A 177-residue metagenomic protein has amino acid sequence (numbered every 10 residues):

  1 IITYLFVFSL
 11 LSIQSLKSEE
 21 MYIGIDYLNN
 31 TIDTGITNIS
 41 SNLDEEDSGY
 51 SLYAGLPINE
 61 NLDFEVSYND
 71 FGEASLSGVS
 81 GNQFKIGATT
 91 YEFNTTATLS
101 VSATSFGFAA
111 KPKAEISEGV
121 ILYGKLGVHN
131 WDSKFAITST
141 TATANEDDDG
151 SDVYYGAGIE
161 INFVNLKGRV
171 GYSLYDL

Functional and structural regions predicted by a protein language model:
I1-E20: Cleavable N-terminal export/targeting peptides
L16-F64, Y68-D70, F106, N130: Short glycine/proline- and aromatic-enriched beta-strand/turn motifs that initiate or cap beta-hairpins
M21, N61-V66, G119-L122, I161-V170: Repeated loop/turn-to-beta-strand initiation elements of outer-membrane beta-barrel proteins
M21, S48-L52, T104-A110, V153-A157 (+1 more regions): Hydrophobic, lipid-facing positions within transmembrane beta-strands of outer-membrane proteins
Y27-D33, S48, E60, Y68-A74 (+5 more regions): Transmembrane beta-strands of outer-membrane beta-barrel pores
T31-E45, G72-T104, N130-S151, L177: Flexible, solvent-exposed loop segments that connect beta-strands
Y53-P57, K111-K113, G158-N162, G171: Transmembrane beta-barrel domains of outer membrane proteins
V101-H129: Internal catalytic-core helix/loop-beta-alpha segment that presents or stabilizes conserved functional determinants
